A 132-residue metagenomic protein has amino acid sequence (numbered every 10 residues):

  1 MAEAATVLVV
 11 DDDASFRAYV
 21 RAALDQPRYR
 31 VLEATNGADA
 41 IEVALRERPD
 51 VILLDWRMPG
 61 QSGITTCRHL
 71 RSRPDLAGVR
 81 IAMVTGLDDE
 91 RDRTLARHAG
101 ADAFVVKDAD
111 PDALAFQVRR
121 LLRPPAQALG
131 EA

Functional and structural regions predicted by a protein language model:
M1-T6, D112-A132: Non-catalytic signal-transmission and effector/linker regions of two-component phosphorelay proteins
A18-Q26: Charged docking surfaces used in two-component/phosphorelay signaling
R28-T35, V43: Short hydrophobic/Thr-rich beta-strand motif most characteristic of the beta2 strand and flanking loop of CheY-like
T35-D39, S62-R68: Acidic catalytic/metal-coordinating carboxylates
E47-L53: Active-site beta3 strand of CheY-like receiver
D55, T85: Active-site residues of response regulator receiver
M58: Receiver (REC) domain active-site loop signature in two-component systems and cognate sites in sensor histidine kinases
T65, D88-V105, A109, A113-F116 (+1 more regions): Alpha4 helix (beta4-alpha4-beta5 surface) of REC/receiver domains from two-component response regulators
